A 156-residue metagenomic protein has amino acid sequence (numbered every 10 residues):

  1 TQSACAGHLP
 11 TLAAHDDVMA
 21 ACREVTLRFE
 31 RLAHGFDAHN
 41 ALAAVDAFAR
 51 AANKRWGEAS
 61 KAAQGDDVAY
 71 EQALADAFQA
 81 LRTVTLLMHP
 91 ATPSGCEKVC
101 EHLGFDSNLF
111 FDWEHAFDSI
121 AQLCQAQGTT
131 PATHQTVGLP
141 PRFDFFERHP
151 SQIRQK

Functional and structural regions predicted by a protein language model:
T1-A69: Long, charged, mostly alpha-helical binding arms that flank functional sites
A43-K156: Basic, alpha-helical terminal appendages of large translation-related enzymes
